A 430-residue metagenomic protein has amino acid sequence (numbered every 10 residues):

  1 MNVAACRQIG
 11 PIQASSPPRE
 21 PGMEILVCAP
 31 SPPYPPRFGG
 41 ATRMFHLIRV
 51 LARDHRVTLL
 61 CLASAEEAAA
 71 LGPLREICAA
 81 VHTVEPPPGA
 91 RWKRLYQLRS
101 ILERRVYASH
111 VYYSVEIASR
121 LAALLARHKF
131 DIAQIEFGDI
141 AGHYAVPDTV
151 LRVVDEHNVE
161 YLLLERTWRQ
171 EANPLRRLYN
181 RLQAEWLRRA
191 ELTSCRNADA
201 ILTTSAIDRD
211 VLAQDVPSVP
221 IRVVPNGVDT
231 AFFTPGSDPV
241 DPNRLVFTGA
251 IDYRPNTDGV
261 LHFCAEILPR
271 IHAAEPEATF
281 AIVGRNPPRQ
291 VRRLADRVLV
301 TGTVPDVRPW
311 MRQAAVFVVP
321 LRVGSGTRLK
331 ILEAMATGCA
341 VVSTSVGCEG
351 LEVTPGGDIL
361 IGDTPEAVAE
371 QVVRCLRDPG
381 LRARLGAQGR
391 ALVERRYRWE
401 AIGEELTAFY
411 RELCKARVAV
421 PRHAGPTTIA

Functional and structural regions predicted by a protein language model:
N2-V84, I429-A430: N-terminal subdomain of nucleotide-sugar transferases
P30, P88-V111, V153-R189, A250: Acceptor-binding helix/loop patch of EC 2.4 sugar-transfer enzymes, predominantly nucleotide-sugar-dependent
T83, Y161, N180-R188, L192-P235: Donor nucleotide-sugar binding/catalytic pocket of nucleotide-sugar-dependent glycosyltransferases
D199, R312-G326, T337-A340: Acidic donor-binding loop of glycosyltransferase active sites
Q214, V223-Q313: Conserved catalytic-core segment of nucleotide-activated headgroup transferases in glycan assembly
K330-E333, A340-T344: Short hydrophobic beta-strand element within catalytic cores of glycosyltransferases and related nucleotide-activated
I359-E366, R374-G380: Conserved acidic donor-binding segment of nucleotide-sugar-dependent glycosyltransferases
R374, L381-R396, E405-A408: A short, well-ordered alpha-helix in the C-terminal region of glycosyltransferases
